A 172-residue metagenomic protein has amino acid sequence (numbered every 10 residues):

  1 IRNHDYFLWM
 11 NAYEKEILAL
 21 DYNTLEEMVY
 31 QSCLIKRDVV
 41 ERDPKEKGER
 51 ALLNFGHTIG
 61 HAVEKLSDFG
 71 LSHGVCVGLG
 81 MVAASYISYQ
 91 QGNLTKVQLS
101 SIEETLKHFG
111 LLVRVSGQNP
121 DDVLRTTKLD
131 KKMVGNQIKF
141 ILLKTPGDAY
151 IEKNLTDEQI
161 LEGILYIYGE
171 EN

Functional and structural regions predicted by a protein language model:
I1-L53: Carboxylate- and glycine-rich phosphate/diphosphate-binding segment that chelates Mg2+/Mn2+
L52-F55, L71-V77: Short glycine/threonine-rich catalytic loop with a Thr-x-Gly-x-Asp
F55, I59-V63: Active-site His/Glu-centered metal-binding helix of metallohydrolases
H57, M81, P146: Residue-level signal for inorganic ion chemistry
A62-L71: Catalytic Zn2+-binding segment of zinc metalloproteases
V77-L79, A83: Small-residue-rich helix-loop
A84-L94: Post-HExxH zinc-binding segment in Zn-dependent metallohydrolases
N93-N172: C-terminal charged capping/lid subdomain of soluble metabolic enzymes
